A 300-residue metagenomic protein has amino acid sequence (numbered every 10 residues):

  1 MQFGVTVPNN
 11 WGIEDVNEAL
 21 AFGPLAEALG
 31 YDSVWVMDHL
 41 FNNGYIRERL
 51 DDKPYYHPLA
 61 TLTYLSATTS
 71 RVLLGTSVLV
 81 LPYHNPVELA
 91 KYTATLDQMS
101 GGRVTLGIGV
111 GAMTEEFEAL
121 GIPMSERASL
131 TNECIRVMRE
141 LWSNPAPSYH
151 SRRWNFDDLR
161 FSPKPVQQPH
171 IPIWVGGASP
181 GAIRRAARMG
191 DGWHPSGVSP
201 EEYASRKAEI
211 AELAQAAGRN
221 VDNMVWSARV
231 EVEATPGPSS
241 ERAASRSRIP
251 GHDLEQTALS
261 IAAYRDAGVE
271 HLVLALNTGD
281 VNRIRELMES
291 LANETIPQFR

Functional and structural regions predicted by a protein language model:
M1-T68, P169-I171, A275-S290, F299: N-terminal beta1-alpha1-beta2 module of alpha/beta enzyme domains
F3-V7, V34-V36, L74-T76, V104-I108 (+4 more regions): Hydrophobic faces of well-ordered beta-strands that scaffold small-molecule active sites in alpha/beta enzyme cores
V5-V16, L79-V87, P169-A178, E241-E255: Active-site mouth loops of central-metabolism enzymes
P8-N10, H39-F41, L79-L81, G109-M113 (+4 more regions): Active-site beta-loop-alpha junctions enriched in small/polar residues
E14-A26, L89-Y92, V175-R185, P250-A263: Short, acidic/polar
A28, D32, S125-Q167, S196-R300: An alpha-helical appendage that flanks or caps ligand/catalytic pockets
G44-R49, T76, P82-M189, A204-N223: Internal, glycine-rich beta/alpha segment that forms the wall or movable "lid" of small-molecule/cofactor binding
T68-R71, S100, A187-W193, G268-E270: Glycine-enriched alpha-helix->loop->beta-strand junction motifs that scaffold or abut catalytic
